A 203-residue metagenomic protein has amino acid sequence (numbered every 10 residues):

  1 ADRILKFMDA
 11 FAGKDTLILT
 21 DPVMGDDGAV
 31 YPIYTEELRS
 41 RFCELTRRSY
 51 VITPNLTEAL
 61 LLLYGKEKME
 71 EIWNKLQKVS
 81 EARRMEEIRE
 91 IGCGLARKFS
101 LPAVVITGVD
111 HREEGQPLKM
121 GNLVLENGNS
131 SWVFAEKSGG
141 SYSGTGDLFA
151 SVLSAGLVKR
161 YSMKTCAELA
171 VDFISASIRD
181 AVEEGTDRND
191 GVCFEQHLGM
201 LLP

Functional and structural regions predicted by a protein language model:
A1-F11, Q116-N122: Short Gly/Thr/Asp-enriched flexible loops that form oxyanion-binding sites at enzyme active sites
F11-I18, F99-P102: A short helix->loop->beta-strand "cap" motif at the edges of active sites that frequently abuts
L17, P22, D26-Y34, L38: Rossmann-like NAD(P)(H) cofactor-binding subdomain of soluble oxidoreductases
P32-S130: Conserved phosphate/ATP/ADP-binding segment of small-molecule kinases
S130-S131, G156-A170: Phosphate-handling active-site elements
S130-S143: Short pre-catalytic strand/loop immediately N-terminal to key active-site residues, enriched for Gly-Thr
S141-M163: Short, small-residue alpha-helix embedded
K164-P203: Charged C-terminal helix
